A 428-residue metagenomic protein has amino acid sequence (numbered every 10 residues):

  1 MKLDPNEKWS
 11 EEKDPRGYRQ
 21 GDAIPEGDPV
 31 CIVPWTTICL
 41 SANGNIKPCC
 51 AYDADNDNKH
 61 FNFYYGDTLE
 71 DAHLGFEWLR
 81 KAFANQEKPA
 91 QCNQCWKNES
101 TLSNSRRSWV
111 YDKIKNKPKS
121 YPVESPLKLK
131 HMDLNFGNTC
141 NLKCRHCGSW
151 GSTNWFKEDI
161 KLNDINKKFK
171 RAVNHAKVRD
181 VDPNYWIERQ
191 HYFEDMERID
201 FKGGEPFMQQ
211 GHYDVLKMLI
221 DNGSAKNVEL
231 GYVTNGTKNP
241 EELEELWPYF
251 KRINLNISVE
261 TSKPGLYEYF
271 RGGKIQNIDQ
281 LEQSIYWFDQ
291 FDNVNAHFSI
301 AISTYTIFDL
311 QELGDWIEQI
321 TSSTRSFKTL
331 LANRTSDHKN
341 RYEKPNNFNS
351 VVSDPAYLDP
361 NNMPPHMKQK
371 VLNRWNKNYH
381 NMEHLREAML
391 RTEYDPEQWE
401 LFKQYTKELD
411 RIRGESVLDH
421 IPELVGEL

Functional and structural regions predicted by a protein language model:
K2-P29, P34-T37, N45, T68-N135 (+3 more regions): N-terminal [4Fe-4S]-dependent radical SAM core
K2-Y18, A51-E99, D292-N295, H338-K344 (+1 more regions): C-terminal accessory region of radical SAM enzymes
C31, C49-C50, C92-C95, C140 (+1 more regions): Short cysteine clusters
L129-T139, G148-V181, E194-Q210, N222-E241 (+3 more regions): Core AdoMet radical
W186-Y192, K217-G223, L246-P248, F288: Leucine-rich repeat
G211-K217, P240-W247, D309-L313: Distinct, well-ordered alpha-helical segments
T304-I320: Catalytic cores of alpha/beta
